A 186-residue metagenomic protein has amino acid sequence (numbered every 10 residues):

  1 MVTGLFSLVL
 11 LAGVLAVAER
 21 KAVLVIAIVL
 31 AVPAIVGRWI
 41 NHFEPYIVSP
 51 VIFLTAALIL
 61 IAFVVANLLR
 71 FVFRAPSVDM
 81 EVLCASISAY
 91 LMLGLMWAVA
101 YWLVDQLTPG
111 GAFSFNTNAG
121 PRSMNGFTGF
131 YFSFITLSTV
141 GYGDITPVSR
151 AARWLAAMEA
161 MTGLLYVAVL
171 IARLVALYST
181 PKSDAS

Functional and structural regions predicted by a protein language model:
M1-F6, I28, P50-L60, F127-F130: Structural signature of hydrophobic alpha-helical transmembrane segments
G4-L15: Central hydrophobic cores of alpha-helical transmembrane segments in multi-pass inner-membrane proteins across all
L15, A66-F73, Y101-D105, A172-S179: Membrane-water interface at transmembrane helix exits
K21-V32, P50-A57, V78-I87: Cytoplasmic-side transmembrane-helix entry/capping segments in multi-pass membrane proteins
A31-I40, L58-V65, A85-M96: Small-residue-rich segments of transmembrane alpha-helices in multi-pass membrane proteins, especially helix faces
H42-V51: Membrane-interface helix caps and helix-loop-helix hairpins in membrane proteins
S88, G94-Y131: Outer-pore turret/helix-boundary of cation channels
P121-D184: Pore domain of cation channels
